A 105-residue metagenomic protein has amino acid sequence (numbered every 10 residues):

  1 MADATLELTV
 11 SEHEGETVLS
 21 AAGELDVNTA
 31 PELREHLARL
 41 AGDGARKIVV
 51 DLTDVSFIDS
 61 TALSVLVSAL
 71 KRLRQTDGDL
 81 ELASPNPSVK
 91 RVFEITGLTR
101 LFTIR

Functional and structural regions predicted by a protein language model:
M1, S11-E12, L73: Generic structural signal for beta-strand residues in well-ordered domains
D3-T5: Short, charged, intrinsically disordered terminal tails
E7-E35: STAS-typified acidic loop motif
E24-L101: Amphipathic alpha-helical interaction surfaces in cytosolic regulatory modules
T103-R105: Short acidic-hydrophobic, aromatic-tinged amphipathic segments that line or gate anion-handling sites
